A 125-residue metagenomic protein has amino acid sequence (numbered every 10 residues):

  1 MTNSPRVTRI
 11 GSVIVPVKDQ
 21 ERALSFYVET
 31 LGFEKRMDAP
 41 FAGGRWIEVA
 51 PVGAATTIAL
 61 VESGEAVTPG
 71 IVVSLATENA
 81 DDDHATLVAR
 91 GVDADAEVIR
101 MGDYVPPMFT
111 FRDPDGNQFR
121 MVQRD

Functional and structural regions predicted by a protein language model:
M1-R6, S12-V15, R36, R45 (+1 more regions): Vicinal oxygen chelate
V7-T8, I14-T56: Core segments of cupin and vicinal oxygen chelate
I10-S12, P69-V73: Eukaryotic phosphotyrosine signaling hubs
I14-P16, S74-E78: Short hydrophobic/aromatic beta-strand micro-patches that form the beta-sheet surface supporting nucleotide- or nucleic
F26, D81-T86: Short amphipathic alpha-helices within nucleic acid-binding modules
V52-T56, A66-V67, A80-D82: Short, charged/polar surface micro-motifs in flexible loops or helix N-caps
G53-I58, G116-F119: Short, charged/polar, Gly/Pro-enriched secondary-structure boundary elements
